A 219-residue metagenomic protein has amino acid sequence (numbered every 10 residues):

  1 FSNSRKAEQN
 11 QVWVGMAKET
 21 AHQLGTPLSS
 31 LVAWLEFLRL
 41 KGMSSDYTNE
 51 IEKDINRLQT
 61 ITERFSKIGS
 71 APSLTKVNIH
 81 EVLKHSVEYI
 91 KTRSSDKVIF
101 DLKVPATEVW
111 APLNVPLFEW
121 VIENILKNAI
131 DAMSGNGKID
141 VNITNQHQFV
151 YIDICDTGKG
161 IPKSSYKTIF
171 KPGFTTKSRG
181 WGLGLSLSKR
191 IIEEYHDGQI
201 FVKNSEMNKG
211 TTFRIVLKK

Functional and structural regions predicted by a protein language model:
A17, G184, S188: Short alpha-helical Gxxx[C/S/T] motif in the catalytic ATP-binding
T75-V87: A conserved beta-strand-to-alpha-helix junction within the catalytic ATP-binding
I99-V109, Q146-H147: Conserved catalytic submotifs in the C-terminal HATPase_c
N136-Q148: Short beta-strand/loop element within the Bergerat-fold HATPase_c
D156: Acidic ATP/Mg2+-coordinating residue in the GHKL
I161-G173: Short conserved segment of the HATPase_c
I192-E193: Detector for a conserved hydrophobic position within an alpha-helical segment of the HATPase_c
H196-N204: Glycine-rich ATP-binding loops of the HATPase_c
